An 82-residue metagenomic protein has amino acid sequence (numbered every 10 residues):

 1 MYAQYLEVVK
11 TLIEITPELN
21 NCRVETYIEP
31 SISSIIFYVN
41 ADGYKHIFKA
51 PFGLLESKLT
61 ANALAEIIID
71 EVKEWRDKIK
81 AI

Functional and structural regions predicted by a protein language model:
M1-P30, H46, F52-I82: Negatively charged, low-complexity tracts enriched in Asp/Glu with abundant Ser/Thr
I32-G43: Amphipathic beta-strand/beta-sheet edge segments enriched in Tyr/Trp
